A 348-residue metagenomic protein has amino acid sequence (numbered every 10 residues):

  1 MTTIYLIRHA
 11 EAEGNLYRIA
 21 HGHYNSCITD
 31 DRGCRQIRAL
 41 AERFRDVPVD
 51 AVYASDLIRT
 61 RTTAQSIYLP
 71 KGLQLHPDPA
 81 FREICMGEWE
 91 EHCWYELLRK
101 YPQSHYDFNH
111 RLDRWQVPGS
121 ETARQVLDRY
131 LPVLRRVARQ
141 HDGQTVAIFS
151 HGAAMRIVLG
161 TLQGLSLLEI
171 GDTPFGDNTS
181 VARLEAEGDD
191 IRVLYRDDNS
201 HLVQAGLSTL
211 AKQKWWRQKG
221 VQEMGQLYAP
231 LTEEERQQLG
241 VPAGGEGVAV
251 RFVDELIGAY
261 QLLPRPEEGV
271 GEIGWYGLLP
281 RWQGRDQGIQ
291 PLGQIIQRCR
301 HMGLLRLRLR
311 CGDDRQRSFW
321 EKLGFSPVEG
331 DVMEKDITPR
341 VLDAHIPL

Functional and structural regions predicted by a protein language model:
T2, I7-K71: Active-site-proximal alpha-helix that buttresses catalytic centers in soluble enzyme cores
L40-H105, V250: Phosphate-coordination/substrate-recognition cap region in phosphate-metabolizing enzymes
R61, L131-D190: Active-site-adjacent alpha-helix immediately C-terminal to a catalytic or transition-state-stabilizing loop
E88-Y95, T161-E234, G330, P339-L348: Acidic, low-complexity terminal tails and accessory targeting/binding regions of phosphate-metabolizing enzymes
E233-G274, L279: Acetyl-CoA-dependent GNAT
L278, G284-Q297, K322: Conserved acetyl-CoA-binding loop-helix of GNAT-fold acetyltransferases
C299-G312: Conserved GNAT acetyl-CoA-binding A-motif
R308-R310, E321, S326-P339: Conserved catalytic-core motifs of GNAT/GCN5-like acyltransferases
